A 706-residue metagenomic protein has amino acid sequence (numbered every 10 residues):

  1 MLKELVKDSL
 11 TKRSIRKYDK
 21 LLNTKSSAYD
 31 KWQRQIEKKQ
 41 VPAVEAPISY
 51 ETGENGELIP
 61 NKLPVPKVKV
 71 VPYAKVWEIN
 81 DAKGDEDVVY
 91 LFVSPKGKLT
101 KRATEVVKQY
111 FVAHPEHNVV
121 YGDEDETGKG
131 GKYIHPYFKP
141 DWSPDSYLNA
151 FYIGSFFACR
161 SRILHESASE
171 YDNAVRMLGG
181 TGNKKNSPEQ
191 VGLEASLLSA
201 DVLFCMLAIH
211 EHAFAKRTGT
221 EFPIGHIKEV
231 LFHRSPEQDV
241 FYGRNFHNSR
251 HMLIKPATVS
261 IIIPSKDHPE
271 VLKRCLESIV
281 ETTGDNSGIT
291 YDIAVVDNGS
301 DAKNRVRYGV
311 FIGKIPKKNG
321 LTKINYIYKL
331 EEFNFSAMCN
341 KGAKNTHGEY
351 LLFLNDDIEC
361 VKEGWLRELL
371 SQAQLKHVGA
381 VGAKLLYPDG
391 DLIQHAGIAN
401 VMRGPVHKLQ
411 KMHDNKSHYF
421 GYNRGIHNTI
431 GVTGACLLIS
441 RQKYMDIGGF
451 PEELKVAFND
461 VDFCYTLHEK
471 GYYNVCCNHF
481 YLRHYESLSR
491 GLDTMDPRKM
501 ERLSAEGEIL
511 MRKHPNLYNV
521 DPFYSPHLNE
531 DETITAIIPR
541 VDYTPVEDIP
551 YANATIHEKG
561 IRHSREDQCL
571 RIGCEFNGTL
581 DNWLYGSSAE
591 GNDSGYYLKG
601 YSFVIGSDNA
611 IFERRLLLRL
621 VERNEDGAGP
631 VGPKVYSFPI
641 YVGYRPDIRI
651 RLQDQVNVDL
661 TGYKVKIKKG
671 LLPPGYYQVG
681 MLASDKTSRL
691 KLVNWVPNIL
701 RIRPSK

Functional and structural regions predicted by a protein language model:
L2-V65, E237-S260, I315, D389 (+6 more regions): C-terminal, non-catalytic tails of nucleotide-sugar-dependent glycosyltransferases
P60-P64, A113, E277-T290: Short, acidic, metal-binding catalytic loop of nucleotide-sugar glycosyltransferases
N61, K255, Y543-K706: Basic, ligand-binding patches in group-transfer machinery, especially extracytoplasmic/periplasmic segments
K75-G84, K329-T346: Glycine-rich, basic loop-to-helix element that forms the pyrophosphate-binding segment of sugar-nucleotide handling
Y90, L351: Short aromatic/hydrophobic "clamp" motif used to bind/position activated sugar donors
K96-G97, S278, V295-Y308, E331 (+1 more regions): A conserved acidic beta->alpha catalytic loop
K101-I134, R162, E221-F222, I358-R403: Conserved donor NDP-sugar-binding/catalytic core segment of glycosyltransferases
I163, R176-F222, I227, L366-L369 (+2 more regions): A short, conserved alpha-helix in the catalytic core of glycosyltransferases
